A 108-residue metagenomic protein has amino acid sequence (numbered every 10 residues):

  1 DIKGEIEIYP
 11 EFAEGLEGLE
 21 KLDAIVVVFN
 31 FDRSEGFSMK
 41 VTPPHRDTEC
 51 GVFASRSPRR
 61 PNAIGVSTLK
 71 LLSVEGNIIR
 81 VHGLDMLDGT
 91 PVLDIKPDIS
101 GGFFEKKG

Functional and structural regions predicted by a protein language model:
D1-G108: Glycine-rich, low-complexity intrinsically disordered segments
